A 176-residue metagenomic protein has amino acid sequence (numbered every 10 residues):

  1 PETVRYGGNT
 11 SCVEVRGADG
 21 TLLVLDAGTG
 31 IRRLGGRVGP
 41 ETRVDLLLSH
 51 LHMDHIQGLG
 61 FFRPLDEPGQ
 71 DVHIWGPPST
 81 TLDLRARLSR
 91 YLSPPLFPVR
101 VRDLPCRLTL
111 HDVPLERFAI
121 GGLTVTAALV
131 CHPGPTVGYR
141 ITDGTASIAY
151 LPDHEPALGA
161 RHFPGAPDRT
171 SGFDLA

Functional and structural regions predicted by a protein language model:
P1-A160, D168: Binuclear metal-dependent hydrolase catalytic cores
G165: Short acidic active-site motifs
